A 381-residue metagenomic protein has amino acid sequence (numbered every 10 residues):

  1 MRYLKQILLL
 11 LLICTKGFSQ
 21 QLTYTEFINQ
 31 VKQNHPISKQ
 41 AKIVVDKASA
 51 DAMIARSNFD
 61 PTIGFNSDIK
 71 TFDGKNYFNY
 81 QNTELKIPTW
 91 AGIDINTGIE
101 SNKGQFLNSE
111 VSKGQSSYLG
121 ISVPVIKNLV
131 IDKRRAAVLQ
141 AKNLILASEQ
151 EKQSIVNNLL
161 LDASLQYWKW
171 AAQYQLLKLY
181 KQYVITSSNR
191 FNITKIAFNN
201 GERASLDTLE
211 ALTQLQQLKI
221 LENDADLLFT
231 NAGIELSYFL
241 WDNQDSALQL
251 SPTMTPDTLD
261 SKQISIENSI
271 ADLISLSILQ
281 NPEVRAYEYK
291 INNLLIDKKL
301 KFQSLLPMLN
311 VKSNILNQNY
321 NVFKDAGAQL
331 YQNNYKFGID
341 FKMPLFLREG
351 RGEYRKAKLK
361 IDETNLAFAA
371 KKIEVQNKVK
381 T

Functional and structural regions predicted by a protein language model:
M1-Y24: Bacterial Sec-dependent N-terminal signal peptides
F18-N76, I126, V130-R134, Q140-K142 (+4 more regions): Bacterial Sec-pathway N-terminal export signals of envelope proteins
K39-I43, R56, W90-G114, V125-E151 (+7 more regions): Sec/SRP-type N-terminal targeting helices
K47, Y80-T83, A172: Non-membrane alpha-helical segments in proteins
N66-V123, M254-I266, K298-K299, Q303 (+1 more regions): Small/polar, glycine/serine/threonine/aspartate-rich low-complexity segments that form flexible
N143, E151-L273: Periplasmic alpha-helical coiled-coil/stalk elements that build and connect Gram-negative outer-membrane
A225, P282, T364: Metallo-beta-lactamase
